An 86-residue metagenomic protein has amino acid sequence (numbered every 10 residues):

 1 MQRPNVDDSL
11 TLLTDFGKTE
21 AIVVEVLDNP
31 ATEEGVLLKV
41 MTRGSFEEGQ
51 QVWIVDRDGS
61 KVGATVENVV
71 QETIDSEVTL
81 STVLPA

Functional and structural regions predicted by a protein language model:
M1-P4, L13-F46, Q51, D56-A86: Beta-strand/loop-dominated core regions that host nucleotide or nucleotide-derived cofactor-binding catalytic loops
